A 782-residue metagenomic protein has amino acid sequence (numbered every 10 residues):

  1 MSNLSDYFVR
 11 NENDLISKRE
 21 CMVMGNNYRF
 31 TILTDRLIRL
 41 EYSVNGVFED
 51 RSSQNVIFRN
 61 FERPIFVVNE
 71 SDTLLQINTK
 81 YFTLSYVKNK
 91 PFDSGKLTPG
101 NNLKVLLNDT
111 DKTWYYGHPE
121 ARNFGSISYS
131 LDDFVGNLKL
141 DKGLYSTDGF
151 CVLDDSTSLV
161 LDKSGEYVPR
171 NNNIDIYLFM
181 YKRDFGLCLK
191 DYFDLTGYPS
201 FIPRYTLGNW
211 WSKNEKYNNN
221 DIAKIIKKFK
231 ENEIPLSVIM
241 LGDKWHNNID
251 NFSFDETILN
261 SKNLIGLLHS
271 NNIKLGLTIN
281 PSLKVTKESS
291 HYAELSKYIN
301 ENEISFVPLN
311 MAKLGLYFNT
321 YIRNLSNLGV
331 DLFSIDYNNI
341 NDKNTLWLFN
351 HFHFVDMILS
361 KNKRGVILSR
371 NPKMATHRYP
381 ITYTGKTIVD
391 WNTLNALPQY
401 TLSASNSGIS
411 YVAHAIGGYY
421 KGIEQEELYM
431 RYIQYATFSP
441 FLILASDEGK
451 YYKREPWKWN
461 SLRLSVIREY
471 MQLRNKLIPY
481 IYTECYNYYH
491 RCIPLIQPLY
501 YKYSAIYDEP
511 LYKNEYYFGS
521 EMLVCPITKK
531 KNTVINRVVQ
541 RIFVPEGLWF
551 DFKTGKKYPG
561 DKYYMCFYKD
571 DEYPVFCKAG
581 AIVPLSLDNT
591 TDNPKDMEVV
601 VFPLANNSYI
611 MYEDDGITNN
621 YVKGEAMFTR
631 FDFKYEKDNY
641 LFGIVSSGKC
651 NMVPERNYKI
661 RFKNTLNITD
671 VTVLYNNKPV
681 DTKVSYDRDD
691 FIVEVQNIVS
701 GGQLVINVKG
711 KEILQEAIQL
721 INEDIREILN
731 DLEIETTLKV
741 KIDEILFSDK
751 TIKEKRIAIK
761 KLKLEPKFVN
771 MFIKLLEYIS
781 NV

Functional and structural regions predicted by a protein language model:
F8, L33-D72: A low-complexity, Ser/Thr/Gly/Pro-enriched, surface-exposed linker/loop concept that marks segments flanking
F30, I38-L40, I77-L84, L523-P526 (+1 more regions): Short, well-ordered beta-strand segments enriched in hydrophobic/aromatic residues
R51-F66, F550-D570, D670-V695: Solvent-exposed beta-strand/loop surfaces of large extracellular or lumenal domains
V68-R204, S212-E215, I226-E231, C566-N589 (+2 more regions): Catalytic and substrate-binding clefts that recognize carbohydrates or anionic sugar/phosphate headgroups
L106-T110, P235-I467, Y500-S504, Y512 (+1 more regions): Aromatic- and carboxylate-enriched substrate-binding clefts and catalytic-loop regions of carbohydrate-active enzymes
D133-F134, S212-I258: A conserved hydrophobic secondary-structure block that centers on an alpha-helix together with its immediately flanking
F354, T376, I381-T382, A396-Y400 (+4 more regions): Catalytic core of carbohydrate-active enzymes
Y517-G519, R537, T591-V782: Beta-rich accessory regions
